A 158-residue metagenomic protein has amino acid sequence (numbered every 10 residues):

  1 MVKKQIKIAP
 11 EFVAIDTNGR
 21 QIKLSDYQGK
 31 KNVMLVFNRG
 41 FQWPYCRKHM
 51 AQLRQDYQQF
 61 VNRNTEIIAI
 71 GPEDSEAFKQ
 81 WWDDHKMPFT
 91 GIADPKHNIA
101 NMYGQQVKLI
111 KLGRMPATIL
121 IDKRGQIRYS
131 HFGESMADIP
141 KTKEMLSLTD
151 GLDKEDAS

Functional and structural regions predicted by a protein language model:
M1-S158: Chalcogenol-based redox active-site neighborhoods
